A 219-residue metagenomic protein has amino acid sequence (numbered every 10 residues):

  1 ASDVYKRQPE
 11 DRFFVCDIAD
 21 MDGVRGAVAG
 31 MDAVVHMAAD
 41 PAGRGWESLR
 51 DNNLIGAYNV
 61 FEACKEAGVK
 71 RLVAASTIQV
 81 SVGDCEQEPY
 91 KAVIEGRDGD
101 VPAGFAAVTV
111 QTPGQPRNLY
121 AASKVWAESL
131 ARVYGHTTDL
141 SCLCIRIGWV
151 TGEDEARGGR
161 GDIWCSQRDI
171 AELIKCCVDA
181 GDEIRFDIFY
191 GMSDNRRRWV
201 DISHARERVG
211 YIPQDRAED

Functional and structural regions predicted by a protein language model:
A1-Y5: Short, small-residue-biased leader/transition segments that mark boundaries at the very start of proteins
C16-N52: NAD(P)H-binding glycine-rich loop region in Rossmannoid oxidoreductase-like domains and their noncatalytic homologs
A19, A33, S48-G56, A67 (+2 more regions): Glycine-rich NAD(P)-binding loop of the Rossmann-fold in SDR/ketoreductase-type enzymes
L54-V60, S123-A131, I170: Conserved catalytic Lys-bearing alpha helix of Rossmann-like short-chain dehydrogenase/reductases
N59-R117: Conserved Rossmann-fold NAD(P)-dependent oxidoreductase catalytic core, especially the SDR/UDP-sugar
N118, E128-E153: Conserved beta-loop-beta element that borders a ligand/cofactor-binding pocket
A122, W126, L143-C144, G158-C177: Substrate-positioning beta->alpha
F186-I212: Conserved C-terminal active-site "lid" loop/helix of NAD(P)H-dependent oxidoreductases that clamps the redox cofactor
